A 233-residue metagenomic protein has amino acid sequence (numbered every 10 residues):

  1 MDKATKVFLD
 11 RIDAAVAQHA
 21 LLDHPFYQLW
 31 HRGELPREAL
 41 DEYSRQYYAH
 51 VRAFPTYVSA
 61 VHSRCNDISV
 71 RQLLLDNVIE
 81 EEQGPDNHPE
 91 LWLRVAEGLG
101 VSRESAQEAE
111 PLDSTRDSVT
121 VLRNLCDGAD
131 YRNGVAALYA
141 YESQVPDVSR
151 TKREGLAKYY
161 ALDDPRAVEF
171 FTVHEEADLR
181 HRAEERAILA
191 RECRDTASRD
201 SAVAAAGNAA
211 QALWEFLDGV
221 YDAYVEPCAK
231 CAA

Functional and structural regions predicted by a protein language model:
M1-A233: Non-heme di-metal
